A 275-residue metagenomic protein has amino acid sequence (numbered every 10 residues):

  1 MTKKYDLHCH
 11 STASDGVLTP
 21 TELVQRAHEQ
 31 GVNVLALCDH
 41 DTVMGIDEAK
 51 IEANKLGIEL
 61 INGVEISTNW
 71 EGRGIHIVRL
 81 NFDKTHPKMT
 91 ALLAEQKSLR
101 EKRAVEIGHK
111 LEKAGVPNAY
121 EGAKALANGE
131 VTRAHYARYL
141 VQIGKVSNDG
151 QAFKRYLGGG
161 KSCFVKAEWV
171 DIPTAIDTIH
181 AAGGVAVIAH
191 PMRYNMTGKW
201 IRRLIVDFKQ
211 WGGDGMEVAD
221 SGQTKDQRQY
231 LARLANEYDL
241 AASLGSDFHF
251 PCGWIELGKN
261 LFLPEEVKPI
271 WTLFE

Functional and structural regions predicted by a protein language model:
M1-R73, Y156-G158, D171-G253, F262 (+1 more regions): An N-terminally biased module of ancient metal coordination in phosphate/nucleic-acid-related enzymes
N54-V206, L261, E265-P269, F274: Extended substrate/RNA-proximal surfaces in nucleic-acid metabolism proteins
K88, G253-W254: A short acidic, helix-capping loop that chelates divalent metal ions and anchors anionic groups
L257: Short clusters of hydrophobic/aromatic residues that line enzyme substrate/ligand-binding pockets
